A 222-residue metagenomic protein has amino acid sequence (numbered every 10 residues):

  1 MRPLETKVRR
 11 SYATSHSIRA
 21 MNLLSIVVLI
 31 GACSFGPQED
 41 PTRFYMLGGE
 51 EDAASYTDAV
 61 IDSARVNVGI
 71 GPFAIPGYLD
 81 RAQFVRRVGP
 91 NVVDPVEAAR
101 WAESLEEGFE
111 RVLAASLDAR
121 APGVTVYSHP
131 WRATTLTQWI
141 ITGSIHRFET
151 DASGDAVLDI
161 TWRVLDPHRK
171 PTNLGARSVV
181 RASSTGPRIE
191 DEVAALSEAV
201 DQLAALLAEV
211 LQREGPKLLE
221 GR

Functional and structural regions predicted by a protein language model:
M1-G31: Sec-dependent bacterial lipoprotein signal peptides
C33-L105, P216-R222: A structural "domain/chain start" motif
F35-S55, R120-P171, T185: Surface-exposed short loop/turn segments
A64-G69, D80-A82, G89, E97 (+4 more regions): Envelope-exposed proteins and targeting segments
V92-R100, H168-E209: Short secondary-structure boundary motifs at beta->alpha junctions and helix caps
V96-A121: Structured, soluble extracytoplasmic/luminal domains of envelope-associated proteins
A114, D118-P122, A208-P216: Sec-exported extracytoplasmic/periplasmic mature domains
